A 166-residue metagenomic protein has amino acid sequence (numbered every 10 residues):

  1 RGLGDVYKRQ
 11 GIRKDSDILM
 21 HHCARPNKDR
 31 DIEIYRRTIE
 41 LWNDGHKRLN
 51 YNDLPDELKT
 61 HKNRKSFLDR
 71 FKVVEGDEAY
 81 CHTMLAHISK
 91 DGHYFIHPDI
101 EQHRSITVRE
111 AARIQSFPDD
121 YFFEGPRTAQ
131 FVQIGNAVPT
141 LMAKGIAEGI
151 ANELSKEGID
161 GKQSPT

Functional and structural regions predicted by a protein language model:
R1, D5-T166: C-terminal target-recognition/interaction regions appended to catalytic cores
